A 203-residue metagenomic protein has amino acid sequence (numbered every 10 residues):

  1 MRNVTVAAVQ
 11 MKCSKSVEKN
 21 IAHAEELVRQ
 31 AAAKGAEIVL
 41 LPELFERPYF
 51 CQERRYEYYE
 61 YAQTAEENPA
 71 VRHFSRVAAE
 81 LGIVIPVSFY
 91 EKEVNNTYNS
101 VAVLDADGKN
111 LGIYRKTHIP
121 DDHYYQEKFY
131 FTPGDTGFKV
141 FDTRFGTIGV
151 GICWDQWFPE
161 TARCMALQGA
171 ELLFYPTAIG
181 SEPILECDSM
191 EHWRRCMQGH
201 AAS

Functional and structural regions predicted by a protein language model:
M1-V6, V140-G149, L172: Beta-strand-turn-beta hairpins that frame and shape the catalytic cleft of phosphate-ester-processing enzymes
V6, N20, V28-E57, A78 (+4 more regions): Active-site beta-strand/loop signature of hydrolases that rely on acidic residues for catalysis
Q10-K15: Short polar catalytic/cofactor-binding loops
E18-E25, E67: Glycine-rich anion/phosphate-binding loops
E53-Y61, D122, P183: Short glycine/proline- and charge-enriched loop/turn segments that cap or connect secondary-structure elements
E60-V150, M197-S203: Catalytic-core segment of enzymes that process non-peptidic bonds
E66-P86, C153-S203: CN hydrolase (nitrilase-like) catalytic-core segments centered on the catalytic cysteine and neighboring Lys/Glu
